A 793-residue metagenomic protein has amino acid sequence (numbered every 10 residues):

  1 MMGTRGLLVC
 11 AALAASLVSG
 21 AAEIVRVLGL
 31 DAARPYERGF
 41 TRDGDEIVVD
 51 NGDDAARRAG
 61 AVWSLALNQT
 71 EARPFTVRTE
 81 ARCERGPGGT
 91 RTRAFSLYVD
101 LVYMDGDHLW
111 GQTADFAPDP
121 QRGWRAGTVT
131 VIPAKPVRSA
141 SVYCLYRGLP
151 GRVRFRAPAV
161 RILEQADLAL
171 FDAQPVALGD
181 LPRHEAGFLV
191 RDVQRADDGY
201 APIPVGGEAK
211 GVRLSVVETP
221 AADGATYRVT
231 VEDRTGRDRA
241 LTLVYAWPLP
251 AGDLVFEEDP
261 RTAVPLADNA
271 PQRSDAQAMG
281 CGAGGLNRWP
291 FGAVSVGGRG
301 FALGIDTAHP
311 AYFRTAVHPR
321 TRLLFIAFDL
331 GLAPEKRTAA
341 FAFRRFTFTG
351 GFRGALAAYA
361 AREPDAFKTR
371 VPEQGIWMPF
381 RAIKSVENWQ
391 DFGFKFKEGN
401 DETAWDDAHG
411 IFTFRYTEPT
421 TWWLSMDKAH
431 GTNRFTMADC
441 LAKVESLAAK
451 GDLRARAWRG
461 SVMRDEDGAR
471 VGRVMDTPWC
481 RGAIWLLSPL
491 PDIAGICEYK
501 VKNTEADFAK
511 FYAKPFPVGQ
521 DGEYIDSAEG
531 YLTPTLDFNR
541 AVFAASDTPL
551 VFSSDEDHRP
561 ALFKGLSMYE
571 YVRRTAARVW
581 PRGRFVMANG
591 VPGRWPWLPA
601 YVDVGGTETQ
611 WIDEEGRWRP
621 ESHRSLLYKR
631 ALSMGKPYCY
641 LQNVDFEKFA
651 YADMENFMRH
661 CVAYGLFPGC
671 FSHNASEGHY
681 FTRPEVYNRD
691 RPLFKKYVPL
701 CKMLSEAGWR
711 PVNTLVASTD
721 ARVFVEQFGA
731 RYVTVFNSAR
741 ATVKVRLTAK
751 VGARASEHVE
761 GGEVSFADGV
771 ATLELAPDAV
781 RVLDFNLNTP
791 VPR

Functional and structural regions predicted by a protein language model:
S16, A22-V212, A222-G224, T235: Extracellular and organelle-lumenal recognition/adhesion modules and their flexible linkers in secreted
A61-W63, R125-V129, L324-I326, A771 (+1 more regions): Short strand-edge motifs at loop-to-beta-strand transitions and within beta-strands of extracellular beta-rich domains
R161-A166, P182-D439, D521-G522, Y531 (+2 more regions): Carbohydrate-recognition beta-sandwich/jelly-roll modules in extracellular/periplasmic carbohydrate-active proteins
P334-R344, D406, K564-R746, V751 (+1 more regions): Active-site-proximal substrate-binding groove within the catalytic cores of carbohydrate-active enzymes
Q374-K397, T477-K514, G519, S553-M568 (+1 more regions): The substrate-binding groove and active-site-proximal loops of carbohydrate-active enzymes, especially glycoside
F412-V518: Active-site-adjacent "subsite" loops/lids of carbohydrate-active enzymes
N503-W597: Active-site neighborhood of glycoside hydrolase catalytic domains
A767-R793: C-terminal beta-strand-rich structural cap/linker in extracellular carbohydrate-active enzymes
